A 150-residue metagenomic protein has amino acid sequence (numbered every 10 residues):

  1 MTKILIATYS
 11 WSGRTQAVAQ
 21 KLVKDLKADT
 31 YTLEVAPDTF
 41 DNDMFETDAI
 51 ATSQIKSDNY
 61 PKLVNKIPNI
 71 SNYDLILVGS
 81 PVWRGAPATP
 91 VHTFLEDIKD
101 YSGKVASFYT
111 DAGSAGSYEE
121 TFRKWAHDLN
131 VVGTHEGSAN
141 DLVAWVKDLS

Functional and structural regions predicted by a protein language model:
M1-V78, G85-P87, E96, V143-S150: N-terminal beta1-alpha1-beta2 submodule of the flavodoxin-like/Rossmannoid cofactor-binding fold
V78-G79, S107: Redox-cofactor binding/interface segments in oxidoreductases and associated redox assembly factors
V82-W83, D111: Catalytic metal-binding/acid-base residues of hydrolase active sites
P87-A88, A115: Alpha-helix N-cap/helix-start motif
P90-L95, E119-T121: Short alpha-helix in the alpha/beta-hydrolase fold that links the catalytic acid
D97-K99, H127: Substrate-recognition/cap helix-loop segment adjacent to the acidic, metal-dependent catalytic center of Asp-based
D100-K104: A short helix->loop->beta-strand "cap" motif at the edges of active sites that frequently abuts
A106-A144: Short, glycine-/small-residue-rich phosphate/pyrophosphate-handling segment
